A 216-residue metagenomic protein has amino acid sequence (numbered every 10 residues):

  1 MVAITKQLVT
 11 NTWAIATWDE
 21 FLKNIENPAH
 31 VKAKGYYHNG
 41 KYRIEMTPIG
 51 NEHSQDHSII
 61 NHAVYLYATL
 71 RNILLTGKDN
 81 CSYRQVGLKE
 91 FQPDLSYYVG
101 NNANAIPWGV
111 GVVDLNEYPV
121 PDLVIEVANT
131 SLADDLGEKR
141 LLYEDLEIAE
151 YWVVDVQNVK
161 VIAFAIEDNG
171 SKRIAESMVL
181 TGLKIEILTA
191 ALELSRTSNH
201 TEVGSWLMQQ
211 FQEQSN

Functional and structural regions predicted by a protein language model:
M1-N216: Gly/Pro/Ser/Thr-rich low-complexity, intrinsically disordered segments predominantly at protein N-termini
